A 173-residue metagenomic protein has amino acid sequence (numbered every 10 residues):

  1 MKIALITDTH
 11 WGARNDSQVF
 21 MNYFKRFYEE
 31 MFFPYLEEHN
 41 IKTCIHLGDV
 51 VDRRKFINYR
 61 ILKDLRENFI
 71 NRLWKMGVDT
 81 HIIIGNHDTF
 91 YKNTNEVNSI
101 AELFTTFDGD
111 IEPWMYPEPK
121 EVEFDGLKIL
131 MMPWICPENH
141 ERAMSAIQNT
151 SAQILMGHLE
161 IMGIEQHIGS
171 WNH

Functional and structural regions predicted by a protein language model:
M1-I3, T43, L127-K128, I154: Structural motif
K2, T9, A13-E121: Core catalytic region of metal-dependent phosphoesterases/phosphodiesterases, especially metallo-beta-lactamase-like
T7-H10, L159: Short, small-residue-rich loop/turn micro-motifs
D88-H173: Conserved catalytic scaffold of divalent metal-dependent phosphoesterases
